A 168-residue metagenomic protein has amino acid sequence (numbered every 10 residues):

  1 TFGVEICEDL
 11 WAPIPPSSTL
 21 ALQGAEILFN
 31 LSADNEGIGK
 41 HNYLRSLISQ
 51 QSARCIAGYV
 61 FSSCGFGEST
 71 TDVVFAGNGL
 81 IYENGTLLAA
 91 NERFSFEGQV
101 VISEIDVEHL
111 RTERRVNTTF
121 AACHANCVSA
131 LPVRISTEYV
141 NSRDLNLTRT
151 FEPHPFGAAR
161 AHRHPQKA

Functional and structural regions predicted by a protein language model:
T1-D9, F29, R160: Active-site-proximal beta-strand elements of phosphoester/diester hydrolases
E8-V101: CN hydrolase (nitrilase-like) catalytic-core segments centered on the catalytic cysteine and neighboring Lys/Glu
T70-V73, G77-A168: Active-site-adjacent "lid"/gating segments
